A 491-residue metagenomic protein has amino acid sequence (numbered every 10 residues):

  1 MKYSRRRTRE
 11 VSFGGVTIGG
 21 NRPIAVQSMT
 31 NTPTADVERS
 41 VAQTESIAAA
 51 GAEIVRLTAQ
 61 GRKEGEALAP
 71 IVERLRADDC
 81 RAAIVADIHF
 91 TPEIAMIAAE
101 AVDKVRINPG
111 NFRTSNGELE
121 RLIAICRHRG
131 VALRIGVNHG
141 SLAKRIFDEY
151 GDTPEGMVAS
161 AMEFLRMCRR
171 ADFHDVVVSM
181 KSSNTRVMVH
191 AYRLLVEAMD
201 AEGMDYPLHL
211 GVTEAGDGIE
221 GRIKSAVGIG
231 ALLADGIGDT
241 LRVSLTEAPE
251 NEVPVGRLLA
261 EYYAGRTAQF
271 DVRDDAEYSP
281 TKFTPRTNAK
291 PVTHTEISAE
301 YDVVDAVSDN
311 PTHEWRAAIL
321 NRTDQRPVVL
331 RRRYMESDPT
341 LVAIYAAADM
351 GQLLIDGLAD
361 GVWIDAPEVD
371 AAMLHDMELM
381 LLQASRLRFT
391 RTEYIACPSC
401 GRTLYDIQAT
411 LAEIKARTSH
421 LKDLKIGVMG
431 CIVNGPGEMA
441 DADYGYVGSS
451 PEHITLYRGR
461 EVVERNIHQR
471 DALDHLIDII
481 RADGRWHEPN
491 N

Functional and structural regions predicted by a protein language model:
M1-M29, R127, G265-S298, A412 (+1 more regions): N-terminal amphipathic alpha-helix/helix-capping segment at the start of soluble metabolic enzymes
T8-T32, L68-A69, R134-E149, L330-R333: N-terminal small/glycine-rich loop or linker at the start of catalytic domains across soluble metabolic enzymes
N21-R39, T58, A82-F90, G110 (+4 more regions): Active-site mouth loops of central-metabolism enzymes
N31, A49-L75, I107-T114, V176-T185 (+1 more regions): Glycine-rich, proline-tolerant flexible connector loops at the mouths of alpha/beta enzymes
E53-I54, V102-N116, D235-E250, D356-A371 (+1 more regions): Glycine-rich phosphate-binding active-site loops on the catalytic face of alpha/beta enzymes
R62-A86, L122-V131, L195-M204, G265 (+2 more regions): Alpha-helix-loop-beta-strand connector modules within alpha/beta enzyme cores
I84, H89-R134: Hydrophobic or amphipathic alpha-helical targeting/insertion segments
N138, I146-K282, V304-L421, K425-V428: Catalytic alpha/beta core domains of metabolic enzymes, predominantly
